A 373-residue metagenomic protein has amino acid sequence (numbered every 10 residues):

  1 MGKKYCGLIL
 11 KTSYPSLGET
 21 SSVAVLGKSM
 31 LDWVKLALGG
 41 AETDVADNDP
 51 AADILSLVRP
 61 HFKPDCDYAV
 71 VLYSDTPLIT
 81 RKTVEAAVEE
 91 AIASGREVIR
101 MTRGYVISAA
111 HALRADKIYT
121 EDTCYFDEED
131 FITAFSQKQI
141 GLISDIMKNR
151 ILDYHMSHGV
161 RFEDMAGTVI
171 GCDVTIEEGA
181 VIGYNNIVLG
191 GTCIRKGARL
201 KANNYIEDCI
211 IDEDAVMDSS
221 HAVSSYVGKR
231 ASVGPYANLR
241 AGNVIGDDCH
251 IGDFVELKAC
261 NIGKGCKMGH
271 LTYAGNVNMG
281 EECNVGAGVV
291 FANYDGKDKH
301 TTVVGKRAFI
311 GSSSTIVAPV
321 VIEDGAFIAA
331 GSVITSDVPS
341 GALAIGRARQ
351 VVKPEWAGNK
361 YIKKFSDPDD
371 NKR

Functional and structural regions predicted by a protein language model:
M1-A52, E85: N-terminal glycine-rich phosphate-binding loop and ensuing alpha1 helix
S13-P15, S74-P77, R349: Short glycine-rich anion-binding loops that position phosphate/pyrophosphate groups of nucleotides and phosphorylated
S21, W33, D67, D75 (+4 more regions): Catalytic cores of nucleotide-enabled group-transfer and carboxylate-activating enzymes in metabolic and assembly-line
L31, L72-D75, S136, I182: Residue-level signal for inorganic ion chemistry
D49-I107: Conserved beta-loop-beta/alpha segment of the NTase-like Rossmann-fold superfamily that binds/positions NTPs
A112-L113, I140: A generic structural signal for short hydrophobic patches within well-formed alpha-helices
I118-H221, V227-S232: Extended, small-residue-rich solenoid/repeat segments and analogous flexible loops that form exposed scaffolds
M217-R373: Glycine-rich hexapeptide-repeat left-handed beta-helix
